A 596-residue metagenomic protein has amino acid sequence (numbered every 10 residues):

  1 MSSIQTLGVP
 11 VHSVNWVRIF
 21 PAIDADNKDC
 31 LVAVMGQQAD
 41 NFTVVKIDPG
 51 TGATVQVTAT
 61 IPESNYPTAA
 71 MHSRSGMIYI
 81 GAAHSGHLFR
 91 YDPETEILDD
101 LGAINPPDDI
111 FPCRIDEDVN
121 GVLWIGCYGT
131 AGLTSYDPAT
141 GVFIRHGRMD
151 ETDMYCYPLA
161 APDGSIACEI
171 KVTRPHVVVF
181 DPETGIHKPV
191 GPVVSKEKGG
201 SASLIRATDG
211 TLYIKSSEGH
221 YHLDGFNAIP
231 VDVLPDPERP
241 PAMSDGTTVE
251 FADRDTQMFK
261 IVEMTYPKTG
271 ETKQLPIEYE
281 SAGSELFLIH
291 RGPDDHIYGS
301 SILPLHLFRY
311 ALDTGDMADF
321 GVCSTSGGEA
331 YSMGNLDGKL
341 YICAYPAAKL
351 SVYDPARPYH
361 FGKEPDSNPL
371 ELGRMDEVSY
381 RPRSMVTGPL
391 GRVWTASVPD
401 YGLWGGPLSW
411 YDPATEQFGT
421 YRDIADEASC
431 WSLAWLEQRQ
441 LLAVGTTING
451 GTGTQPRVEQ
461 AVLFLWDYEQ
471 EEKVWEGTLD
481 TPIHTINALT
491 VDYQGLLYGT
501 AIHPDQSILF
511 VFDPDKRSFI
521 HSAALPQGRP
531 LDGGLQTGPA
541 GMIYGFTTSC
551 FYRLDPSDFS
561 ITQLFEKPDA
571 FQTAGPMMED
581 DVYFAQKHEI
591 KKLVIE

Functional and structural regions predicted by a protein language model:
L7-V14, T58-P62, G102-P107, G147-E151 (+9 more regions): Surface loop/turn motifs at the tips and blade-to-blade linkers of beta-strand repeat domains
S13-I23, S64-M71, D109-D116, T152-A160 (+9 more regions): Repeated scaffold domains used in trafficking and secretory/extracellular systems, primarily beta-propellers
C30-A33, M77-I80, L123-I125, I166-E169 (+9 more regions): Conserved beta-propeller blade signature
Q37-Q38, H84, G129, V172 (+9 more regions): Residue-level signature of beta-propeller blades and closely related beta-rich strand-turn architectures in secreted
T43-V45, H87-F89, G132-T134, H176-V178 (+9 more regions): A short loop-to-beta-strand structural motif that recurs across blades of beta-propeller domains
D48-G52, D92-E96, D137-G141, D181-G185 (+9 more regions): Short loop/turn segments that connect beta-strands within beta-propeller blades
T395-G405, V444-Q460: Short, conserved, GDST-rich strand-edge loop motifs in beta-rich repeat architectures
P568-E596: Blade-level signature of beta-propeller repeat domains, shared across WD40, Kelch, NHL, RCC1 and BNR/Asp-box propellers
